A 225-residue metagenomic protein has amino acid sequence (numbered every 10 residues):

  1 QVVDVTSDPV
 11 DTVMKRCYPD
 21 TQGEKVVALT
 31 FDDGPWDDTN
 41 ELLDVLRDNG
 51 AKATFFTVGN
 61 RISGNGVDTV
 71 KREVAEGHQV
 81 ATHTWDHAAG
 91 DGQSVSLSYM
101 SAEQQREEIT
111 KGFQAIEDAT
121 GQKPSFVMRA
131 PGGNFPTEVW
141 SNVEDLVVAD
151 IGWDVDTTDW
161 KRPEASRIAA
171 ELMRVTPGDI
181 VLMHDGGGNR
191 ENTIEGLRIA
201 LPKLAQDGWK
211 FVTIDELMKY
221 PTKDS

Functional and structural regions predicted by a protein language model:
V2-L97, K111-D118, P124-S125, K219: Active-site beta->alpha N-cap acidic-glycine motif
E41, G64-D68, H87-A205, W209-K210 (+1 more regions): Catalytic domains of cell-wall/extracellular-matrix polysaccharide-remodeling enzymes, centered on de-N-acetylation
